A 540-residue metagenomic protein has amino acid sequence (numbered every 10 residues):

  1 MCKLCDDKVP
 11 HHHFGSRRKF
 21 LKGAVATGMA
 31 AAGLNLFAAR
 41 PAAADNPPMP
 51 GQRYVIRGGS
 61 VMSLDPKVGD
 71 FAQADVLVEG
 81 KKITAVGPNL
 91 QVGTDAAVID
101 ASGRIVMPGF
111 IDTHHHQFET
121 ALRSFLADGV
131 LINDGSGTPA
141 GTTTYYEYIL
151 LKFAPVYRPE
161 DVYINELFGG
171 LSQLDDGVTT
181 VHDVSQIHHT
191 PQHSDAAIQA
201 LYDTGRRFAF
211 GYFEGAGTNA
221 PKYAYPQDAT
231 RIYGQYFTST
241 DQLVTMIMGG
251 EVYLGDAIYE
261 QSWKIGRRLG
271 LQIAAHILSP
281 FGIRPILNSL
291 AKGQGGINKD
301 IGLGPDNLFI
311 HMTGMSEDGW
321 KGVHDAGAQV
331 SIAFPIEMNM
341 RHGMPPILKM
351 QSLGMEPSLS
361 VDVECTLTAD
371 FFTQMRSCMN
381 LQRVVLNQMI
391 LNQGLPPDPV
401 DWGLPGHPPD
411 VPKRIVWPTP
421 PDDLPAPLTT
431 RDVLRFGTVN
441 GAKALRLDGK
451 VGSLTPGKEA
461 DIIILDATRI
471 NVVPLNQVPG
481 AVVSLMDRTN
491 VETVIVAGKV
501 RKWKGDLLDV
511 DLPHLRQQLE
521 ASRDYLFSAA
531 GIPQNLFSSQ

Functional and structural regions predicted by a protein language model:
M1-K19: N-terminal secretory signal peptides
A24, M29, G33-R40, A44-Y54 (+1 more regions): Histidine-rich, glycine-flanked metal-binding segment
D45, I187-W320: Metal-coordinating catalytic core of metallo-dependent amide/deamination hydrolases
G51-R57, V78, V92-A140, L167 (+1 more regions): Replace "His-x-His-based motif
A121-V162, F281-D306, A326-Q329, T373 (+1 more regions): Active-site gating loops and adjacent loop-to-helix segments of metal-dependent hydrolytic enzymes
F125-V184, H189-R206, Q227-S239, E520-S522: Alpha-helical scaffold segments that flank or form the walls of functional sites
D300-I301, L348-R469, L485: His/Asp/Glu-enriched, well-ordered alpha-helical/loop segment that forms or immediately abuts the divalent-metal
T438, K443, E459-V510, H514-R516: C-terminal cap of metal-dependent C-N hydrolases
